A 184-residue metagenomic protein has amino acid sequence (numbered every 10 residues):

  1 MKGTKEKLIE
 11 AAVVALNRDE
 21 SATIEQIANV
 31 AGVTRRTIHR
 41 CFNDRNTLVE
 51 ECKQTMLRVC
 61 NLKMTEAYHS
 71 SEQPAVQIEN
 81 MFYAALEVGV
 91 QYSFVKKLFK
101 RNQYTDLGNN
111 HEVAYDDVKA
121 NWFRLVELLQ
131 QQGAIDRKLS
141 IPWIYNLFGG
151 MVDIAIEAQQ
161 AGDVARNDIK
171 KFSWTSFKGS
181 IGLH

Functional and structural regions predicted by a protein language model:
M1-A12, I27, C52-M56, C60 (+1 more regions): Generic hydrophobic, amphipathic alpha-helix propensity
K7, R18-T47, E51: Helix-turn-helix
I24-E25, F94-K100, R137-L139: Short, hydrophobic secondary-structure boundary micro-motifs
T47-M56, Y92: Alpha-helical DNA-contacting segments of helix-turn-helix folds
E51, T65-Q91: Hydrophobic alpha-helical connector segments
A84-L107: Amphipathic alpha-helical segments used for helix-helix packing
D106-A134, P142-G150, E157: Amphipathic alpha-helical packing segments from all-alpha helical-bundle domains
A120-Q131, E157, A161-H184: C-terminal peripheral helix-coil segments that are non-catalytic and often amphipathic
